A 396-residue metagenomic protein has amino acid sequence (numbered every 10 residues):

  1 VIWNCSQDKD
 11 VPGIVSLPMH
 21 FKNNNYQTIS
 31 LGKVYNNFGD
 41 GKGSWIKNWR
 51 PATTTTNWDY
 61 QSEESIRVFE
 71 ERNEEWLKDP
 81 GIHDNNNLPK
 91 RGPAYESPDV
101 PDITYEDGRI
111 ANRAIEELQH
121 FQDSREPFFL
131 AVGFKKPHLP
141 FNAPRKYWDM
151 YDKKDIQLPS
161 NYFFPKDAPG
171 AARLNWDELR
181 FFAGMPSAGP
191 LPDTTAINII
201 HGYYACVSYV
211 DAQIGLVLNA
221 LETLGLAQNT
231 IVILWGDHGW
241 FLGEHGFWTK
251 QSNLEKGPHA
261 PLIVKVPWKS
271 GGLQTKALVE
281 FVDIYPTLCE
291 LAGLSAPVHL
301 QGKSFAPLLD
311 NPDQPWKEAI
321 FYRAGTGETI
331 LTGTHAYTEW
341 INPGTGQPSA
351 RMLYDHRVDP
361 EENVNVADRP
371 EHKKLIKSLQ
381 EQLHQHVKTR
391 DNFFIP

Functional and structural regions predicted by a protein language model:
V1-M352, H356, P360-P396: Formylglycine-dependent sulfatase
